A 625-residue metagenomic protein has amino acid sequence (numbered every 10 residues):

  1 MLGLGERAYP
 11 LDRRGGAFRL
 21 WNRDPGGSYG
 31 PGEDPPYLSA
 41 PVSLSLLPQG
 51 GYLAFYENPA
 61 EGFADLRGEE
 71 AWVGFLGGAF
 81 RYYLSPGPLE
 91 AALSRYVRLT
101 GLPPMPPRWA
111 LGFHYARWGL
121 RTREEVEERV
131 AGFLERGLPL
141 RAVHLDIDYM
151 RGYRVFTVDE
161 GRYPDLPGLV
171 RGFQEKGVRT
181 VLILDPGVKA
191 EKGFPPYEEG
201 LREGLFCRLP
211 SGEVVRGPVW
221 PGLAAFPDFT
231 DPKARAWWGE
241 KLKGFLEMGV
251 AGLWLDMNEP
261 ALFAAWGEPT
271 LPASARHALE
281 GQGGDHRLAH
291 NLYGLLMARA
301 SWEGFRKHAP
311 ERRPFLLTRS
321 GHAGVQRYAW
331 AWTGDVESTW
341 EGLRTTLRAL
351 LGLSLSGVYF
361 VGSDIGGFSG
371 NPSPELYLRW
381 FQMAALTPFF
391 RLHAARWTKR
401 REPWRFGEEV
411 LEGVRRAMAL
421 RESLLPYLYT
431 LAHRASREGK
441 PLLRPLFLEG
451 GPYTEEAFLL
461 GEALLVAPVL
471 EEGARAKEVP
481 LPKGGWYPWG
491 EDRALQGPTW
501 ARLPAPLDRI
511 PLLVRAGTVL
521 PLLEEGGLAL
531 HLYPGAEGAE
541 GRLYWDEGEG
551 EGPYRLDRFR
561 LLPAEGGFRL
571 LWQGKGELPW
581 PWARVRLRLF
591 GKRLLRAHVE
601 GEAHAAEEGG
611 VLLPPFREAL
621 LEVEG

Functional and structural regions predicted by a protein language model:
M1-A110, R117-W118, R123, V130-E135 (+3 more regions): Catalytic and substrate-binding clefts that recognize carbohydrates or anionic sugar/phosphate headgroups
R19, P36-S39, E127, R235 (+4 more regions): Short, hydrophobic/amphipathic alpha-helical packing segments that form internal helix faces or helix-helix interfaces
N22, L46, F55-N58, L84 (+11 more regions): Glycine-rich, histidine-containing beta strand-loop boundary motifs that form or position
G30, W302-L316, G321-W332, G342-A349 (+3 more regions): Catalytic core of carbohydrate-active enzymes
L102-A116, E213-F226: N-terminal small/glycine-rich loop or linker at the start of catalytic domains across soluble metabolic enzymes
P139-E412, G450, L460-G461: Aromatic- and carboxylate-enriched substrate-binding clefts and catalytic-loop regions of carbohydrate-active enzymes
Q573, E600-G625: A carboxyl-terminal module marker
